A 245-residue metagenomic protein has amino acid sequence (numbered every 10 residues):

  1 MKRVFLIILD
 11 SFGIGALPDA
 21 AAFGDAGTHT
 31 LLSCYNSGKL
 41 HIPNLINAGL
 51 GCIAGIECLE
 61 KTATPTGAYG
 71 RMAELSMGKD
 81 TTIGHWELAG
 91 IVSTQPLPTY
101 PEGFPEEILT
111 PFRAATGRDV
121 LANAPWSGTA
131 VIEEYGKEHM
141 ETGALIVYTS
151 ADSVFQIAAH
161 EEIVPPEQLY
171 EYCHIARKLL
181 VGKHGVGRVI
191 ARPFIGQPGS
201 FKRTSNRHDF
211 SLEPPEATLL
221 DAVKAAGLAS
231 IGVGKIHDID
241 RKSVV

Functional and structural regions predicted by a protein language model:
M1-F5: Extreme N-terminal starter segment of soluble prokaryotic enzymes
L6-I7, L88, G232: Structural beta-sheet core signal
L9-S11, D80, S230, H237: Short glycine- and Lys/Arg-enriched binding-loop motifs that mark or flank ligand-binding interfaces
S11-H160, V164-E167, R192, S200: Active-site nucleophile/metal-coordination loop of metallo-enzymes that catalyze phosphate/sulfate and related
A159-H160, E167-K235, I239: Extended, H/D-rich, highly charged conserved domains that either
V244-V245: Conserved small/polar residues in nucleotide/adenosyl-binding loops
